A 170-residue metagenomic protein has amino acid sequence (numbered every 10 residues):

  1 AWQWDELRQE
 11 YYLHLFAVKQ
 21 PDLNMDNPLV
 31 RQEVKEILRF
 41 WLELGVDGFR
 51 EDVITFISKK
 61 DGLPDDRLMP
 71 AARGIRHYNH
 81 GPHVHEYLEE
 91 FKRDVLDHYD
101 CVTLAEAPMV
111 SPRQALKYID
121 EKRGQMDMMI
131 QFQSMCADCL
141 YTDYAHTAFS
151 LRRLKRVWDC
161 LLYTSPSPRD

Functional and structural regions predicted by a protein language model:
A1-L44, G48, I54-R76, R113 (+1 more regions): Substrate-binding/active-site clefts of carbohydrate-active enzymes
W4-D5, Q9, H80, V84 (+3 more regions): Short linear sequence motifs
D26, V30-W41, V84-F91, R153-V157: Alpha-helical packing segments of well-folded alpha/beta enzyme cores
E51-I54, L104-E106: Generic beta-strand/beta-sheet core signal
G74-G81, Y144-T147: Hydrophobic alpha-helical scaffolding
L88, K92-S165: Conserved alpha/beta catalytic core and glycan-binding cleft of carbohydrate-active enzymes
P166-D170: A short, hydrophobic C-terminal helix/tail in secreted or cell-surface proteins
